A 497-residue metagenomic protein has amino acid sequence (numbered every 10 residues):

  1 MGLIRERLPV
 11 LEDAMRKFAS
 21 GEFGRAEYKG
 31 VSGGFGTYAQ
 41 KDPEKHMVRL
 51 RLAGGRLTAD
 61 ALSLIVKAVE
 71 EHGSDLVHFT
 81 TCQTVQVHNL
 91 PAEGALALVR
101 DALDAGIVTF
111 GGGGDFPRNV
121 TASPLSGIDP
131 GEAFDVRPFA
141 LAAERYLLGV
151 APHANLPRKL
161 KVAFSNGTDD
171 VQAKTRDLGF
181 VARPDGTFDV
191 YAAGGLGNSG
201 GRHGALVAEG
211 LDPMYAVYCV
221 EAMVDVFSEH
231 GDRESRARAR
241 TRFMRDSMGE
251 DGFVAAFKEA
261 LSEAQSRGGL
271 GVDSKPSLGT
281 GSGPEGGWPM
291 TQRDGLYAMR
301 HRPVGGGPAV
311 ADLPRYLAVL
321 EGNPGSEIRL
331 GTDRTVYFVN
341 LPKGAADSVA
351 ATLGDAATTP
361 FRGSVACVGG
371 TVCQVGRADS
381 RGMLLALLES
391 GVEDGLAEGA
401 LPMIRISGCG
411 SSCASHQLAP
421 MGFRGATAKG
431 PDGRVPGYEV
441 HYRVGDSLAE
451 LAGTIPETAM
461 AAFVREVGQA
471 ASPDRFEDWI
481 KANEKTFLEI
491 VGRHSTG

Functional and structural regions predicted by a protein language model:
M1-D42, A154, T486: Acidic/polar, glycine-rich intrinsically disordered N-terminal extensions of enzymes
E6, D13-F23, K45-F188, Y218 (+1 more regions): Small-residue-enriched alpha-helical segments and adjacent helix-cap loops that form tight helix-helix packing
G24-K41, I107-F110, G114, E285 (+2 more regions): Intrinsic, low-complexity N-terminal interaction/targeting segments
V31-T37, L64-S74, A192, D225-S228 (+2 more regions): Short amphipathic beta-strand starts and helix->beta connectors
Q40-R49, N198-G204, R293-R300: Gly-rich Lys/Arg/Thr-decorated short loops/hinges at beta-loop-alpha junctions or inter-strand turns that position
N89, E93-G94, A105, S228-W288 (+2 more regions): Terminal amphipathic helices with adjacent charged low-complexity linkers/tails
A154-E250, V254, A419-E477: Mobile "lid/hinge" segments at catalytic clefts and subdomain interfaces of large enzymes
Q292-Y297, V304-L330, V467-A470, F476 (+1 more regions): Long hydrophobic segments that form regular secondary structure
